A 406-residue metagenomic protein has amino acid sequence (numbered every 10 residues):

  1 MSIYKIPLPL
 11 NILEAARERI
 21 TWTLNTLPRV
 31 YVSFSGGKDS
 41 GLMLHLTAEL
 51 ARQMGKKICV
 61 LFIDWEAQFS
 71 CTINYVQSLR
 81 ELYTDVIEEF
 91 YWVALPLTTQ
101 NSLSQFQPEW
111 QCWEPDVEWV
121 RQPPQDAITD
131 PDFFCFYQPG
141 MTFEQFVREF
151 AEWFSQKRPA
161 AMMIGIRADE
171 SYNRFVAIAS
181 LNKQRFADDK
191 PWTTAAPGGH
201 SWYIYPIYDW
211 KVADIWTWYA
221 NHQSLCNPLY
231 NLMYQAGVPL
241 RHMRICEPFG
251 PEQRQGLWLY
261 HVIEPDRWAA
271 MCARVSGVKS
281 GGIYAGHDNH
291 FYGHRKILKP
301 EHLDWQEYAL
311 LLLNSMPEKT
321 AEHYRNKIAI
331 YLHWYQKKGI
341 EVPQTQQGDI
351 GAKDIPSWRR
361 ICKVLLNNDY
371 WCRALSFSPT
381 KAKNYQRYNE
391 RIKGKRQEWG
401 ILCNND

Functional and structural regions predicted by a protein language model:
M1-S33, K38-D406: Nucleotide-activated chemistry modules centered on ATP-dependent adenylation/adenylyltransferase
